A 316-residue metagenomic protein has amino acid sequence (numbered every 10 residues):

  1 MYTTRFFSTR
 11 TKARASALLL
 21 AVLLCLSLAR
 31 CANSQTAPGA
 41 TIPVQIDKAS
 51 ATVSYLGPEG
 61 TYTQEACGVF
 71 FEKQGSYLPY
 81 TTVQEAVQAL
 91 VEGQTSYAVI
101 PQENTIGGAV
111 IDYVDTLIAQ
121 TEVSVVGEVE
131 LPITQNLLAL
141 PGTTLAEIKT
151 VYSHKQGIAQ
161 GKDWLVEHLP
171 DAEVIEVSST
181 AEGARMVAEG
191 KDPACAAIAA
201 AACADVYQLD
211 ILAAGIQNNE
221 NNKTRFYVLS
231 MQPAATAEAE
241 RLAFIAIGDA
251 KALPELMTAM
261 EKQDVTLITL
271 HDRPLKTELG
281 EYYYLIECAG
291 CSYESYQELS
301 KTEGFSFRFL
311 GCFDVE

Functional and structural regions predicted by a protein language model:
M1-R10: N-terminal secretory signal peptides that target proteins for export/translocation
R14, L18-E316: Domain-level signature for soluble enzymes in the chorismate/prephenate branch of the shikimate pathway
